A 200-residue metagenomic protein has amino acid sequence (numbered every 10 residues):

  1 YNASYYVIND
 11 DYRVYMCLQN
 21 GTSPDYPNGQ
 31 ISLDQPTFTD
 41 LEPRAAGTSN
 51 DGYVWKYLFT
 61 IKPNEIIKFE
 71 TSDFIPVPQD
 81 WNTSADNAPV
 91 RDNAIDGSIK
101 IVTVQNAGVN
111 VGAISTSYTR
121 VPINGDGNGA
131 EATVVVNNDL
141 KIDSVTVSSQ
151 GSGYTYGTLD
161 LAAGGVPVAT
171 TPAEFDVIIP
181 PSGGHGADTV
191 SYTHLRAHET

Functional and structural regions predicted by a protein language model:
Y1-D25, Q30-T83: Extended assembly-interface regions of large multimeric machines
S49-R196: Conserved, function-critical positions that sit in or immediately flank catalytic and ligand-binding motifs
